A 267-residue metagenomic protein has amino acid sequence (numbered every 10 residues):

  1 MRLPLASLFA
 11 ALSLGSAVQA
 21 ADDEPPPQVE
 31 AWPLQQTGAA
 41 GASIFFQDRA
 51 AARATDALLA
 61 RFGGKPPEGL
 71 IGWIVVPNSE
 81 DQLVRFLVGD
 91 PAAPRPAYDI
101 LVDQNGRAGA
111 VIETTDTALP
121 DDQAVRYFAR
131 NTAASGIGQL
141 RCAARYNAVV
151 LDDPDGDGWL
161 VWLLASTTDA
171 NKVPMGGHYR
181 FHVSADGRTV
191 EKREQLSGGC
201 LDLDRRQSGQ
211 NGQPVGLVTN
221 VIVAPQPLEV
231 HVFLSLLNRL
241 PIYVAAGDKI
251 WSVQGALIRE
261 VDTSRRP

Functional and structural regions predicted by a protein language model:
M1-P4: Positively charged n-region of N-terminal signal peptides that target proteins for export
A6-G15: Bacterial N-terminal signal peptides
S16-A20: Sec/Tat signal peptide C-region and signal peptidase I cleavage site
A21-A110, T115, V125-R130, I137-G156 (+1 more regions): Active-site-proximal loop/helix of nucleotide/amide-processing enzymes and allied scaffolds
V84-L87, W159-T167: Short beta-strand elements that form the blades of beta-propeller/WD-repeat-like and other beta-sheet-rich scaffold
P91-P94, T167-K172: Short, cysteine-centered beta-strand-loop-beta hairpins and adjacent loop/turn segments enriched in charged/polar
P96-E113, V173-E191: A short, surface-exposed beta-strand/turn
Y179-D204, Q210-Q213: Gly/Pro-enriched, hydrophobic low-complexity segments that function as extracytoplasmic propeptides/linkers
